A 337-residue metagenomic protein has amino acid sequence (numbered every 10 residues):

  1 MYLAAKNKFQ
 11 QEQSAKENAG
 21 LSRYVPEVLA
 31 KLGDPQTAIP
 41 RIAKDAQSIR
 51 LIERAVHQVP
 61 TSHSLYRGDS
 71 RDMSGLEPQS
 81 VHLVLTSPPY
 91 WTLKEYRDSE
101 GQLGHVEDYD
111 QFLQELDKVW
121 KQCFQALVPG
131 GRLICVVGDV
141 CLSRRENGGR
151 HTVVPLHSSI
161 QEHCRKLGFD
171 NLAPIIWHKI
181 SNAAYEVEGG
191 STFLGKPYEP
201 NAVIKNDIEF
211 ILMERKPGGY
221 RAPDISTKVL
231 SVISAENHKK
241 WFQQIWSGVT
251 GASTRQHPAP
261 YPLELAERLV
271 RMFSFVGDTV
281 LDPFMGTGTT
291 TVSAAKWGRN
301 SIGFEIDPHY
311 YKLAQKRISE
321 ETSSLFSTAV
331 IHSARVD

Functional and structural regions predicted by a protein language model:
Y2-D34, R54-L313: Core catalytic lobe of class I
A38-I39: Extended, non-core accessory segments
I42-R54: Intrinsically disordered, low-complexity PEST-like regions enriched in Ser/Thr and acidic residues
L51-P60, Q315-A329: Short, conserved SAM-binding/catalytic segment of Class I S-adenosyl-L-methionine-dependent methyltransferases
G68-D72, I331-V336: Conserved SAM/SAH-binding loop
D224-L230, L325-R335: Short, flexible loop/turn segments with low-complexity composition
